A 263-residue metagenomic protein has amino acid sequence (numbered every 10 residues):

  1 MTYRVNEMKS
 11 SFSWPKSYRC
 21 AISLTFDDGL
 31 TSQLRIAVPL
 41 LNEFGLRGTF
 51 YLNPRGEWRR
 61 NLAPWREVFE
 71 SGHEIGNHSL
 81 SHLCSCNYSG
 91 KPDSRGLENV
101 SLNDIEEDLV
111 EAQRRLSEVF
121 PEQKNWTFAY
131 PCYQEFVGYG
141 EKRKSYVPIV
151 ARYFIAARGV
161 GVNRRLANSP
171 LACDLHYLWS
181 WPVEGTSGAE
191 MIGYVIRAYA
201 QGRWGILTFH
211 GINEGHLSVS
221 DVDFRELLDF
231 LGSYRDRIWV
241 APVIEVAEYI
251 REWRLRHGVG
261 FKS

Functional and structural regions predicted by a protein language model:
T2-K16, G48, G56-W58, F154-L171 (+2 more regions): C-terminal domain-boundary segment and adjacent tail
T2-L34, W179-P182: Boundary/entry segment of secreted carbohydrate-active catalytic domains
A21-S23, R47-T49, E74-G76, N125-T127 (+4 more regions): Structural preference for beta-strand elements that scaffold enzyme active sites
L24, S32-R55, L255-S263: A short alpha/beta connector and helix-capping loop motif
D27, L41, I75-H78, A112 (+4 more regions): Conserved, mostly hydrophobic/aromatic
Q33-L34, C84-C86, F136-Y139, G215-S220 (+1 more regions): Extracytoplasmic/secreted cell-surface and envelope-processing proteins
A37-G45, E57-L80, S117-E118, V150-R152 (+3 more regions): Acidic (Asp/Glu)-rich catalytic clusters
L41, G56-R60, C84, Y88-I192 (+1 more regions): Catalytic domains of cell-wall/extracellular-matrix polysaccharide-remodeling enzymes, centered on de-N-acetylation
